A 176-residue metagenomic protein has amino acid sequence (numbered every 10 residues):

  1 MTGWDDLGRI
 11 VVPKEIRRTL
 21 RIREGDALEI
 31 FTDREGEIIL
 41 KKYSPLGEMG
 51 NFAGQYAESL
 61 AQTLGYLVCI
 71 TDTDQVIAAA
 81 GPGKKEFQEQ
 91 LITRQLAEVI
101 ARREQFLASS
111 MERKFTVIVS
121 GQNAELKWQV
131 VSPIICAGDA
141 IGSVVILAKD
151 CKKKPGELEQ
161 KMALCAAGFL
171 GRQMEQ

Functional and structural regions predicted by a protein language model:
M1-A79: Intrinsically disordered, low-complexity terminal regulatory regions
D6, E125-W128: Exposed loop/turn and edge beta-strand positions of beta-sandwich/beta-sheet ligand-binding modules
R21, G47-G50, K85-E89, D150-K152: A short local loop/turn or secondary-structure capping micro-motif enriched for an aromatic residue
G50-S59, I92-A97, G142-Q176: Juxtadomain coupling helices with adjacent low-complexity linkers
E58-G121: Structured interaction and signal-relay segments at domain junctions
W128-I135: A short, aliphatic-rich beta-strand micro-motif
